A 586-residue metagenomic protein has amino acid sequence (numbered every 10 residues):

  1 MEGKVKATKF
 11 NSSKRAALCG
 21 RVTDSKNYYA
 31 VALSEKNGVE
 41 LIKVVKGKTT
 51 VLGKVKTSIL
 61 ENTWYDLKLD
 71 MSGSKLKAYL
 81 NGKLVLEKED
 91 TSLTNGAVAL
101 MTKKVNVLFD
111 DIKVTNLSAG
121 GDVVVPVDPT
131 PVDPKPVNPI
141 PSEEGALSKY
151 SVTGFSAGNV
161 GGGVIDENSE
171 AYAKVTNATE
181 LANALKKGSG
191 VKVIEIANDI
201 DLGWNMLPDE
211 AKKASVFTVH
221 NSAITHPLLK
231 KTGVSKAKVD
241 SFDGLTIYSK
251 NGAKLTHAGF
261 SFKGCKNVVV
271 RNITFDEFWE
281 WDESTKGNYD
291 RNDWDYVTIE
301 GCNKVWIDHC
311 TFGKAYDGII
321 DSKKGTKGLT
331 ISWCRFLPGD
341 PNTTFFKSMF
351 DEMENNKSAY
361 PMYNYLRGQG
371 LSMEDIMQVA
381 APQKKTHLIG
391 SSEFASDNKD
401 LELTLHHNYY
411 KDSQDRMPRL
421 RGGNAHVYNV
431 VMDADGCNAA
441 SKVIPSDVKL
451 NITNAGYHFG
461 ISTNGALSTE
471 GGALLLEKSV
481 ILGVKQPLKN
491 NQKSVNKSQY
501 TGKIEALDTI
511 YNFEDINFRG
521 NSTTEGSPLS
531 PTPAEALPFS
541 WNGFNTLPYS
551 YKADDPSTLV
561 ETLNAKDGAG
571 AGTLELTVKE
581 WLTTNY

Functional and structural regions predicted by a protein language model:
M1-V45: Secretory/extracellular carbohydrate-interaction modules and structurally similar beta-sandwich "look-alikes"
G3, N62-S72, L76-A78: Short tryptophan-centered beta-strand motifs in secreted/extracellular beta-sheet-rich domains of glycan-recognition
V45-D66: Short, aromatic/His-centered strand-loop micro-motif at the edge of beta-sheets
L69, D110-V114, C334, S479: Extracellular beta-strand elements of beta-rich domains used for carbohydrate recognition/degradation or cell-matrix
V85-K113: Flexible glycan-contacting loops in extracellular carbohydrate-active proteins
G121-E195, I200-G233, I510-Y586: Extracellular "leader-to-stem" segments immediately downstream of a signal peptide or signal-anchor in secreted/lumenal
W204-H220, I224-K230, S235-K238, T256-F262 (+1 more regions): Glycine- and acidic/polar-rich repeat regions and solenoidal domains
K250-K254, I273: Extracellular beta-strand-rich, repetitive "passenger/adhesive" scaffolds that bind or process carbohydrates
